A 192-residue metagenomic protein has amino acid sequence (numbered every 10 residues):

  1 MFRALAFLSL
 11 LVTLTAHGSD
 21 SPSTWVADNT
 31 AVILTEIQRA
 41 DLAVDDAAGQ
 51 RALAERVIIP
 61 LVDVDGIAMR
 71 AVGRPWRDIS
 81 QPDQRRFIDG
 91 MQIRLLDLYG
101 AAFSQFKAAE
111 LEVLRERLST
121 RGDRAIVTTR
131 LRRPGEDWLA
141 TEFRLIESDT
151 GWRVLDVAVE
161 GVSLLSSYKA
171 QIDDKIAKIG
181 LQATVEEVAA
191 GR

Functional and structural regions predicted by a protein language model:
A4-T13: Bacterial N-terminal signal peptides
V12-D20: Bacterial Sec-dependent signal peptides at the C-terminal "C-region" and cleavage site
D20-Y99: Early exported N-terminus immediately downstream of N-terminal targeting peptides
R39-D45, G49, D78-P82, A108 (+5 more regions): Surface-exposed, polar/charged faces of alpha-helical domains in mature secreted/periplasmic/lumenal proteins
D97-L139, A190-R192: Surface-exposed, charged secondary-structure patches
W138-S166: Short beta-strand edge/turn micro-motifs at domain boundaries
D156-R192: Low-complexity, intrinsically disordered terminal/linker segments enriched in charged and Gly/Pro repeats
